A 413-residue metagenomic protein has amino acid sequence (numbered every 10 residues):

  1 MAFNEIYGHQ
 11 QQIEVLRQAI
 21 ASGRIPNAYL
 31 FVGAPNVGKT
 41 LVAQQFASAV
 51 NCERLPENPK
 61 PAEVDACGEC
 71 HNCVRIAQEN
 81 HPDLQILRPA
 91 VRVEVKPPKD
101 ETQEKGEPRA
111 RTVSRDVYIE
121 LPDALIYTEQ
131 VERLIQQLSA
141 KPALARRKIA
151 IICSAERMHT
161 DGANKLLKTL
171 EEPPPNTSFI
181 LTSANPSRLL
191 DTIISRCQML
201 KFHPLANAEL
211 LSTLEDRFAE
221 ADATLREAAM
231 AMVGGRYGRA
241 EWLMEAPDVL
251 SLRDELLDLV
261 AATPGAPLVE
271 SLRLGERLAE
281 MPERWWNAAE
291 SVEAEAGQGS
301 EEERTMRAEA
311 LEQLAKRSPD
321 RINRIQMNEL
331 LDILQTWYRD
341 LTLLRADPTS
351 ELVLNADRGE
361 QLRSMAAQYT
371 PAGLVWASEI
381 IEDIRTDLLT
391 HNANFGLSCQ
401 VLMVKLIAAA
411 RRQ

Functional and structural regions predicted by a protein language model:
A2-A49, E53-V64, H71-R75, S139 (+3 more regions): Charged, glycine-rich active-site and insertion segments that engage polyanionic ligands
A2-D161: Clamp-loader machinery-focused feature within the broader ASCE/P-loop NTPase space
L144-I149, P174-I180: Loop/turn-to-beta-strand initiation segments
I152, L166-L167: Hydrophobic residues in beta-strands of the RecA-like P-loop NTPase core, especially within AAA+ ATPase
L170-E172: Substrate-engagement module of ASCE P-loop NTPases
W337: Flexible loop/N-cap segments at domain edges
